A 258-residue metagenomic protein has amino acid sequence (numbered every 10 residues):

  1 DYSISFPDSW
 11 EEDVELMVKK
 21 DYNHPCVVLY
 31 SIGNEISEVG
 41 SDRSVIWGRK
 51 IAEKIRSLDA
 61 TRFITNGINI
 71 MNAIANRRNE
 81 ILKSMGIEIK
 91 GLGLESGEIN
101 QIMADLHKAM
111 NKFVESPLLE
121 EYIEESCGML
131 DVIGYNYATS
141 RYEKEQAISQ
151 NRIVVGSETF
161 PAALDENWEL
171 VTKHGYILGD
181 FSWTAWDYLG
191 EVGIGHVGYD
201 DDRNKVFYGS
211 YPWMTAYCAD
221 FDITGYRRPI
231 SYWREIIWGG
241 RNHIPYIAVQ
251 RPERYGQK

Functional and structural regions predicted by a protein language model:
D1-L58, T65-I68: Substrate-binding cleft of carbohydrate-active enzyme catalytic domains
C26-Y30, I46-S57, I64-K258: Substrate-binding clefts and catalytic carboxylate motifs of secreted carbohydrate-active enzymes
